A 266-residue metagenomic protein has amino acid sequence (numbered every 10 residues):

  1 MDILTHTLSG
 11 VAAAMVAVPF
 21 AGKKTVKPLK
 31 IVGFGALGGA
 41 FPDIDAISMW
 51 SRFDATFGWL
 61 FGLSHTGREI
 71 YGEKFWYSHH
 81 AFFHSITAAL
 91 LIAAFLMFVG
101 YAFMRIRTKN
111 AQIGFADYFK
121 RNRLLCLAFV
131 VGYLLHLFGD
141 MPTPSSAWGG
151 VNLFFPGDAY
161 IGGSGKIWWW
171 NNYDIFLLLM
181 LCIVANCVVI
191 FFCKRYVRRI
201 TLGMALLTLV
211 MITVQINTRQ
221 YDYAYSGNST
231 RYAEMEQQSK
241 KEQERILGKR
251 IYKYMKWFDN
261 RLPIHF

Functional and structural regions predicted by a protein language model:
M1-F266: N-terminal membrane-targeting hydrophobic helices
